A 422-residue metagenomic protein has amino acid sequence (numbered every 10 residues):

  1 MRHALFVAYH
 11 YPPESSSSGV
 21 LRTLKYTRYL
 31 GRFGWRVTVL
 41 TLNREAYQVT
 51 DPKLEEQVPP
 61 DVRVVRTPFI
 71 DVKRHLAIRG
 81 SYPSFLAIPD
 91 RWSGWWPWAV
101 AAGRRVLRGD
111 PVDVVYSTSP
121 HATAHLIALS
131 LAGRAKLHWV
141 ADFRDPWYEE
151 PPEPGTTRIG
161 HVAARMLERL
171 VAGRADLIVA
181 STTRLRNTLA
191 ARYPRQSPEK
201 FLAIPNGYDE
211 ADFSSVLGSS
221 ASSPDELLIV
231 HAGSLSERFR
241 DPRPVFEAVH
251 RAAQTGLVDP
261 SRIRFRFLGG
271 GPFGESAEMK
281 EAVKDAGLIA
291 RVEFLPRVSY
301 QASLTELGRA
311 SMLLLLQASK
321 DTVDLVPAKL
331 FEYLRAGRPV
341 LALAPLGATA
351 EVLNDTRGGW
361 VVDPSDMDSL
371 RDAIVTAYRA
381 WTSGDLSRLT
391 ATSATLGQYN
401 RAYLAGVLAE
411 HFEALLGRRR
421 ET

Functional and structural regions predicted by a protein language model:
M1-P68, L177, T183, E413 (+1 more regions): N-terminal subdomain of nucleotide-sugar transferases
V39-G109: A conserved catalytic-core segment of Leloir-type glycosyltransferases
E45, A135-V140, Y148-L170, E210: Nucleotide-sugar donor phosphate/pyrophosphate-binding loop at the beta->alpha transition of glycosyltransferases
R104, T123-L126, S130-R134, I159-I178: Membrane-proximal helix-turn-helix segments that form the acceptor-binding/catalytic region of lipid-linked
R184, I204-G207: Carbohydrate-associated surface elements
A221-F239, F246-V249, L404: Conserved donor-binding/catalytic core segment of Leloir-type glycosyltransferases
R262, R266-G271, S276-A302: Nucleotide-activated donor-binding/catalytic signature segment of Leloir-type glycosyltransferases, i.e., the conserved
S365, S369, T382-A414: A charged, aromatic-enriched C-terminal amphipathic alpha-helix characteristic of glycosyltransferases across folds
